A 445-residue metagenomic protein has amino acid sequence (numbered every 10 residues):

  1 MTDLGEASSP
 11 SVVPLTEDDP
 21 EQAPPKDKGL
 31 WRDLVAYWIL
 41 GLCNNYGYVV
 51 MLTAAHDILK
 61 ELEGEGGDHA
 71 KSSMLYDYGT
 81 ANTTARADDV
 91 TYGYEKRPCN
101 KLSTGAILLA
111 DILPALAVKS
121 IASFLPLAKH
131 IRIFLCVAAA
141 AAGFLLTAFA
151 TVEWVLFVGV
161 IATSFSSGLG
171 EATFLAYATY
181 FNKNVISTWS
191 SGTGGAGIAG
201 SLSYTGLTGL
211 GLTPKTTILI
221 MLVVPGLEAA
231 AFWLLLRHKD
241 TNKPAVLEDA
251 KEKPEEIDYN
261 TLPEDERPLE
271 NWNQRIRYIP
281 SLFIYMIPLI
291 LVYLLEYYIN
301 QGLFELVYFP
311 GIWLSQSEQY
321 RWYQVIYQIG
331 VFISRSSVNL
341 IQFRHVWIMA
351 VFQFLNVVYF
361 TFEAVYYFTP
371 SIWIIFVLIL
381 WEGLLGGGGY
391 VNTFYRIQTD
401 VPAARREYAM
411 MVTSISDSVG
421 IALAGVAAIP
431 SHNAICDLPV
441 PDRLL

Functional and structural regions predicted by a protein language model:
M1-D27, S73-N82, N242-R277: Non-transmembrane, juxtamembrane loop and terminal tail segments of multi-pass eukaryotic membrane proteins
V35-W38, G143-L145, T151-G170, I290 (+1 more regions): Hydrophobic core of transmembrane alpha-helices in multi-pass small-molecule transporters, especially MFS/SLC-type
A54, F144, V160-N182, I186-T188 (+3 more regions): Intracellular juxtamembrane helix-capping segments at the cytosolic ends of symmetry-related transmembrane helices
D57-I58, L62-G67, R86-G93, N100 (+5 more regions): Membrane-interfacial loop- and helix-cap regions that link adjacent transmembrane helices in polytopic membrane proteins
D77-F124, V325-S337, V419-A422: Central cavity-lining transmembrane alpha-helices of secondary-active solute carriers, predominantly the Major
L108-L116, N182-F232, Q324-G330, S336 (+1 more regions): Glycine-rich segments within core transmembrane alpha-helices of 12-TM secondary carriers
L116-A138, A142-L146: Conserved MFS/SLC helix-loop-helix module at the cytosolic interface between two early adjacent transmembrane helices
A172-A196, S317, W373, V377 (+1 more regions): Loop-to-transmembrane helix entry/capping segments in MFS-fold secondary transporters and related SLC/MFSD carriers
